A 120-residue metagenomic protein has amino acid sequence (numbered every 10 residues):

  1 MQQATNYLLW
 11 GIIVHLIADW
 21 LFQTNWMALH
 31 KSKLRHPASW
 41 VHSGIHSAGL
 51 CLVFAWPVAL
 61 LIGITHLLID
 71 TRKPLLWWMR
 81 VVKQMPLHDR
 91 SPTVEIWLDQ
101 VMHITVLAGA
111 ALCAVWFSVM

Functional and structural regions predicted by a protein language model:
M1-V14: Structural signature of hydrophobic alpha-helical transmembrane segments
Q2-A4, C51-A59: Transmembrane helix interruption/hinge and helix-loop junction motifs
G11-H46, L67-L112, F117: Interhelical loop and helix-boundary elements at the membrane-water interface of polytopic inner-membrane proteins
L50-C51, H66: Small-residue-enriched transmembrane alpha-helices
V58-D70: Hydrophobic alpha-helical membrane-embedded segments
M120: Histidine/acidic-rich helix-loop-helix segments that form or flank divalent-metal centers in metalloenzyme catalytic
